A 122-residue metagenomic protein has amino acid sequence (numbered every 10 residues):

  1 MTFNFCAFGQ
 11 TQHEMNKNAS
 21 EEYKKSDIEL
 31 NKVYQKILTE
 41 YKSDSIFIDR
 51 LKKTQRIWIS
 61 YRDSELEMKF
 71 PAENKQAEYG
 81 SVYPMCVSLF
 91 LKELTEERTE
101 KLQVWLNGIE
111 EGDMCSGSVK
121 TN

Functional and structural regions predicted by a protein language model:
M1-F5: Sec-dependent N-terminal signal peptides
C6-N122: N-terminal alpha-helical modules
